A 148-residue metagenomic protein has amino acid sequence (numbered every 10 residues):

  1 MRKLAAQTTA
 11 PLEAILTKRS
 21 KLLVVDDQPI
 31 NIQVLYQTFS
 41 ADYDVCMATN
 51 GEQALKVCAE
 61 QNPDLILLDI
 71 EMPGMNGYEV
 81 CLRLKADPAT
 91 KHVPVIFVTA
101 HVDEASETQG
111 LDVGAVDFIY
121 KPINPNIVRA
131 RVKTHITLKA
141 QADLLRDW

Functional and structural regions predicted by a protein language model:
M1-L23, D27, Q33: Non-catalytic signal-transmission and effector/linker regions of two-component phosphorelay proteins
I15-T17, P29-M47, K56, E60: Two-component/phosphorelay signaling modules centered on CheY-like receiver
D26, D69, T99: Active-site residues of response regulator receiver
I32, P73-G74, L82, K91 (+2 more regions): The feature encodes the CheY-like receiver
N50-Q53, N76-L82, G114: Acidic catalytic/metal-coordinating carboxylates
K56, Y78-K91: Short amphipathic alpha-helix used as the core "switch/output" element in two-component signaling
Q61-L67: Active-site beta3 strand of CheY-like receiver
E79, K91, V102-D117: Alpha4 helix (beta4-alpha4-beta5 surface) of REC/receiver domains from two-component response regulators
